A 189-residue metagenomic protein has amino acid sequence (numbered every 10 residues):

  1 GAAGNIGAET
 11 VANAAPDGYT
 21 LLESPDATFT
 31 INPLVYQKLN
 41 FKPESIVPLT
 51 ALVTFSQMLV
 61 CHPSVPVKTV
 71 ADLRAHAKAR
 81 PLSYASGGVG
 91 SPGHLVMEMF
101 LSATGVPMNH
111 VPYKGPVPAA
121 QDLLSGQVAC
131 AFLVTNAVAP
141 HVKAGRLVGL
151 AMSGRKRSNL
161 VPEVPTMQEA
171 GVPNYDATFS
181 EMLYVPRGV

Functional and structural regions predicted by a protein language model:
N5-A8, F29-L34, H94: Adenylate-forming
N5-P16, E98-M99, A103, V117-A131 (+1 more regions): Short helices/loops that flank or line small-molecule/ion binding pockets
N13-T20, L34-P118, C130, M167-E169 (+1 more regions): Hinge/capping helix and adjacent helix->loop/strand transition within the periplasmic-binding protein
E23-T28, N32, P116, L133-V138 (+2 more regions): Beta->alpha turn/N-cap motifs
A27-F29, F55-S56, V65-P66, G90-G93 (+2 more regions): Solvent-exposed loop/turn segments at secondary-structure junctions within structured extracellular/periplasmic domains
V47, L73, R146-S158, D176: Conserved helix-loop-beta element of the AMP-binding
A119-D122, N159-E163: Short, charged, surface-exposed secondary-structure boundary motifs
